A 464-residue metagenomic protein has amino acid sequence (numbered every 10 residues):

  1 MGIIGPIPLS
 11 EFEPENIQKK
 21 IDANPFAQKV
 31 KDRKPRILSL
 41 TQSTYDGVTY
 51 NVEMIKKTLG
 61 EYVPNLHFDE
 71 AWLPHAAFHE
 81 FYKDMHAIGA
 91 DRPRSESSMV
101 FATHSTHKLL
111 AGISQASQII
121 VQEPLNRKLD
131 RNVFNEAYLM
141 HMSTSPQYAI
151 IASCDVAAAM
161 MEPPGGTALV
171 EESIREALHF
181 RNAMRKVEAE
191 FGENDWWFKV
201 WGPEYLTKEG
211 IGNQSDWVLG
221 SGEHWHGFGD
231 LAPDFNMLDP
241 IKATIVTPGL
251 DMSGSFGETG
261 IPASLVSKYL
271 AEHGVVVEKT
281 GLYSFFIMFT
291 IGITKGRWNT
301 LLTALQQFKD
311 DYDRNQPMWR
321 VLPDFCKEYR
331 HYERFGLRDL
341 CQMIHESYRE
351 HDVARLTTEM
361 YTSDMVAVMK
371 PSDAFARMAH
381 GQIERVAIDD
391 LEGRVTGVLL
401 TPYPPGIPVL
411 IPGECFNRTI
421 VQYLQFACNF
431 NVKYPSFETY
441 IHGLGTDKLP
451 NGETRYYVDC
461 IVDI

Functional and structural regions predicted by a protein language model:
M1-E188: Conserved PLP-enzyme active-site core in the AAT-like
I7, N16, P164-I464: Non-catalytic terminal extensions of PLP-dependent enzymes
